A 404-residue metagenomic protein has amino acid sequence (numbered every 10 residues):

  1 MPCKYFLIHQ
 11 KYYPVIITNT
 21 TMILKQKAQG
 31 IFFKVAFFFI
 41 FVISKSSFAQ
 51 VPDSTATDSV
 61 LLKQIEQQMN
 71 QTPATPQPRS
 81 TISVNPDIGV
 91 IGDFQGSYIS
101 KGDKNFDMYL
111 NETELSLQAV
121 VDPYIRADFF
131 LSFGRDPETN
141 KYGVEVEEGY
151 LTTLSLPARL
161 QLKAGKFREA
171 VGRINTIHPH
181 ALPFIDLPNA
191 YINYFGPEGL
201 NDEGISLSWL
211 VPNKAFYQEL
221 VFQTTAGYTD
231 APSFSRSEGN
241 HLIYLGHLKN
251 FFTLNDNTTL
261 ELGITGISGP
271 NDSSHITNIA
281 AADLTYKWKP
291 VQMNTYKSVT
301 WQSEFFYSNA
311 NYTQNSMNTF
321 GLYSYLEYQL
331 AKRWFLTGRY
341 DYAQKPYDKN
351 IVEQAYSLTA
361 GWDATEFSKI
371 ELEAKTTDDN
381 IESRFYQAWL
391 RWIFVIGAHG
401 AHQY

Functional and structural regions predicted by a protein language model:
F48-I99, A401-Y404: N-terminal periplasmic/intermembrane-space "pro-region" immediately following the signal or transit peptide
T75-D230, H241-L245, K249-N257, A281 (+2 more regions): Outer membrane beta-barrel
N85-D93, D128-S132, K163-F167, V221-T225 (+7 more regions): Transmembrane beta-strands of outer-membrane beta-barrel proteins
Q95-K101, S132-E138, V171, N189 (+7 more regions): Sequence/structural signature of outer-membrane beta-barrel proteins
D103-Y109, E138-V146, F195-G199, S235-H241 (+4 more regions): Replace "Gram-negative outer membrane beta-barrel proteins" with "bacterial and organellar outer membrane beta-barrel
L207, A282-L284, A360-W362, R384-Y404: Outer-membrane beta-barrel "beta-signal"
N257-P346: Detector for outer-membrane/organellar transmembrane beta-barrel domains, recognizing the amphipathic beta-strand
Q314, E327-Q329, R333-K375, Y404: Outer membrane beta-barrel transmembrane domains
